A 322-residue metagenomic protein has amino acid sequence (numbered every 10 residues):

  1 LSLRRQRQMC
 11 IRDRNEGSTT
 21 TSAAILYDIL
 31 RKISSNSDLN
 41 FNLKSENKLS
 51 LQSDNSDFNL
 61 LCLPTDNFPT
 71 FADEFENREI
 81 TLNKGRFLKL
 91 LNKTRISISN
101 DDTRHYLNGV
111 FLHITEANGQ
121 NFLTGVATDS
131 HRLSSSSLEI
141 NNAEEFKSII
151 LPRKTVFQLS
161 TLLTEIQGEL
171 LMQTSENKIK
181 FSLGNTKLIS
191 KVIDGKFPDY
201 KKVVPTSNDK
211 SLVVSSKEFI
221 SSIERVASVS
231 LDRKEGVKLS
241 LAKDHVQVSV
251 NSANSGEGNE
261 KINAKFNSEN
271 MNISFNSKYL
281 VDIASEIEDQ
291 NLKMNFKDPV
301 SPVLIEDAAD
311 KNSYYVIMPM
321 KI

Functional and structural regions predicted by a protein language model:
L1-I11: Single conserved hydrophobic/aromatic residue that forms the stacking wall/gate of nucleotide- or nucleobase-binding
L26: Conserved functional hotspot residues or short segments at active or partner-binding sites across diverse domains
E46-F146: Intrinsically disordered, low-complexity linker/loop segments enriched in Gly/Pro and charged/polar residues
I140-N208: Acidic, glycine-rich loop-and-beta core segments that form the ion-binding/anion-interacting portion of active sites
I189-V192, K196, V303-I322: A short, hydrophobic, proline-anchored segment that marks a local hinge/packing element in signaling and regulatory
V203-H245: Functionally critical, mid-to-C-terminal surface segments that flank or help form catalytic/ligand
V246-F275: Generic long, charged, amphipathic alpha-helical segments
F266-L292: A conserved acidic, glycine/proline-rich C-terminal tail/linker
